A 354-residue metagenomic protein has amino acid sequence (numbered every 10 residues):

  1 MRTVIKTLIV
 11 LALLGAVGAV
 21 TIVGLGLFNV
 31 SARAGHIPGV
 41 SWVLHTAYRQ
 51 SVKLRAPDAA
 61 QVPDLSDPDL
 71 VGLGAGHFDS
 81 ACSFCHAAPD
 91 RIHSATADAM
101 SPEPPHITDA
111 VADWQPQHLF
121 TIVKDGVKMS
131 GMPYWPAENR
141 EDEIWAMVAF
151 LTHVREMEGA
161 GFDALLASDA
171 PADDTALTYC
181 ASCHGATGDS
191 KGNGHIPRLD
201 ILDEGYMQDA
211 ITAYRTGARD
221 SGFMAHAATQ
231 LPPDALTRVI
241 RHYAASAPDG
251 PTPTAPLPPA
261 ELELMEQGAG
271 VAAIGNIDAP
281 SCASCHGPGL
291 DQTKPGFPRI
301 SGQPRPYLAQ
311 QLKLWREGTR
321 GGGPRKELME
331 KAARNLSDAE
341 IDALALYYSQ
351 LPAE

Functional and structural regions predicted by a protein language model:
R2-A88, S94-A97, A110-K124, S130-V154 (+6 more regions): Periplasmic c-type cytochrome electron-transfer domains
M100, K128, A176, K191-G192 (+3 more regions): N-terminal alpha-helical segment
P102-P104, D142, G194, P304: Extracytoplasmic
H106-T108: Soluble periplasmic/extracytoplasmic beta-strand elements of cell-envelope proteins
V123, M132-P136, G192-R215, S221-H226 (+2 more regions): A generic structured-segment signal
A170-H195, D200, G250, A255-P295 (+1 more regions): Surface-exposed interaction/gating patches
L236, P280-E354: C-terminal functional regions that serve as terminal interaction/effector modules
